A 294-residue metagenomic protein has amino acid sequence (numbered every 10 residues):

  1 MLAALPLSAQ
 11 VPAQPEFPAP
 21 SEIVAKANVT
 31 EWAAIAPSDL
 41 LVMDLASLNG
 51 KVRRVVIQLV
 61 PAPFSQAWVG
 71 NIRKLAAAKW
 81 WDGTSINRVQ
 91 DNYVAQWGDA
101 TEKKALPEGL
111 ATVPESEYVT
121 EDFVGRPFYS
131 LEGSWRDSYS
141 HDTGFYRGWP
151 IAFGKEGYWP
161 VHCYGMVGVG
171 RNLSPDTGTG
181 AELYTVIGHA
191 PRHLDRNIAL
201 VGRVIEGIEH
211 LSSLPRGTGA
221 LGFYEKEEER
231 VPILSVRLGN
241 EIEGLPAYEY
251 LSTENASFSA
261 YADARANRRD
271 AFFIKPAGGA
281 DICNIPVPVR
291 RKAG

Functional and structural regions predicted by a protein language model:
A4-S8: N-terminal signal peptide c-region/cleavage motif recognized by signal peptidases
A9-G294: Cyclophilin-like peptidyl-prolyl cis-trans isomerases
